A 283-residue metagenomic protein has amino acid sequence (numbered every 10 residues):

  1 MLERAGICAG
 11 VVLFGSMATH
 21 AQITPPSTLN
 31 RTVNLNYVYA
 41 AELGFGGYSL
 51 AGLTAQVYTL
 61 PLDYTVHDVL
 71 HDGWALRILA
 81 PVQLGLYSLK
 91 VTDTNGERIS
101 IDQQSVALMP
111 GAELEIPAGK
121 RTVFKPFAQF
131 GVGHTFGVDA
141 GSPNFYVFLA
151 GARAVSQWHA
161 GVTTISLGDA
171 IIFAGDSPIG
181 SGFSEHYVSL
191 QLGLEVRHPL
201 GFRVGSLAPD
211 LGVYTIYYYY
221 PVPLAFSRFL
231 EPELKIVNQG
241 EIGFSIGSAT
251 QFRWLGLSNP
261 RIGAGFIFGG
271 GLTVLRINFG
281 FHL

Functional and structural regions predicted by a protein language model:
A21-G96: Short glycine/proline- and aromatic-enriched beta-strand/turn motifs that initiate or cap beta-hairpins
F45-S49, V66, V82-K90, I116 (+6 more regions): Transmembrane beta-strands of outer-membrane beta-barrel pores
G47-L50, T94-S100, F136-S142, S177-E185 (+2 more regions): Extracellular loop and loop/strand-boundary signature of outer-membrane beta-barrel proteins
T54-L60, W74-L76, D102-L108, S142-A150 (+3 more regions): Residues that define the transmembrane beta-barrel architecture of outer-membrane proteins
L60-D68, L108-I116, A150-W158, D169-I171 (+4 more regions): Residues on the lipid-exposed face of transmembrane beta-strands in outer-membrane beta-barrel proteins
T65-R77, I116-F124, Q157-I165, L200-L211 (+1 more regions): Short loop/turn motifs that connect adjacent beta-strands in outer-membrane beta-barrel proteins
L86-S100, G201-L283: Outer membrane beta-barrel transmembrane domains
P143-P223: Detector for outer-membrane/organellar transmembrane beta-barrel domains, recognizing the amphipathic beta-strand
